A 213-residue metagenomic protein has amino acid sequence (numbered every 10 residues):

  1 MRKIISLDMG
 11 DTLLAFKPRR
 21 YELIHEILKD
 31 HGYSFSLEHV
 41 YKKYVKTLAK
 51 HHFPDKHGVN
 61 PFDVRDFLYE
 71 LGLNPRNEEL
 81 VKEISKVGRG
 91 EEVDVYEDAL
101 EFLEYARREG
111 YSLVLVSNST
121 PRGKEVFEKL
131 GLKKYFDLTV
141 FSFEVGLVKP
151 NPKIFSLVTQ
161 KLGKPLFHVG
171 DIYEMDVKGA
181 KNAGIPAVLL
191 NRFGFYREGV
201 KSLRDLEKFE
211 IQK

Functional and structural regions predicted by a protein language model:
M1-L7, F35, P75-E78, K82 (+3 more regions): Asp-based, Mg2+/Mn2+-dependent phosphohydrolase catalytic module
R2-E97, E101: N-terminal helical cap/lid subdomain that shapes the substrate entry/recognition surface in HAD-like hydrolases
K29, R107, K181: Anion (oxyanion) recognition and catalysis
